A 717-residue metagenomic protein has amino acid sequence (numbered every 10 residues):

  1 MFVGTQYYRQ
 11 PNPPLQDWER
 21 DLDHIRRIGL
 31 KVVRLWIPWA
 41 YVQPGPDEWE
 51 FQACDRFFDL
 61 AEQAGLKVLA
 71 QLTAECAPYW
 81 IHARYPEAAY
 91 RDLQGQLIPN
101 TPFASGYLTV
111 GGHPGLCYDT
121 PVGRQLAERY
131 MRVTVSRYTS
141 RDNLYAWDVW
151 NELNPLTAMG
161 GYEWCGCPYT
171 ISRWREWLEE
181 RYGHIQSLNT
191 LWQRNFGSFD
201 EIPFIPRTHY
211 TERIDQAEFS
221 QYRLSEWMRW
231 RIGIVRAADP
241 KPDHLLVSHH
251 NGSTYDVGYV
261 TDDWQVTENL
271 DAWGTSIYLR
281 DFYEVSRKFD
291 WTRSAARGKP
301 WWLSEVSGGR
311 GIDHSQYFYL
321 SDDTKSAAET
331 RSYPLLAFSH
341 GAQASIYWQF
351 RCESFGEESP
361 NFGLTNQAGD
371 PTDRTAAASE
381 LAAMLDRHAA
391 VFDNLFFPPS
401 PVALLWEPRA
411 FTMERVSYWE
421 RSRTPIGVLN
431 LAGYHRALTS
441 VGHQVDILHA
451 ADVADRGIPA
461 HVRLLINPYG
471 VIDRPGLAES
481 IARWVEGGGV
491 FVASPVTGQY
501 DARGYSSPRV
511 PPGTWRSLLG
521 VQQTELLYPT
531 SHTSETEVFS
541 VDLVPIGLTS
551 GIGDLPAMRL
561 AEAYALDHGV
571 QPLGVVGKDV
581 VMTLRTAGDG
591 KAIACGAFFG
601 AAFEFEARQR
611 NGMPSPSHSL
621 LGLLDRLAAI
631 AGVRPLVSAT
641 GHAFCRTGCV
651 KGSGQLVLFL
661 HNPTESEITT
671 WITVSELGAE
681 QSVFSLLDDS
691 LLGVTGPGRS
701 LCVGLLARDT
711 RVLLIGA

Functional and structural regions predicted by a protein language model:
V3-P14, W36-Q52, L108-E128, Y210-E226 (+6 more regions): The substrate-binding groove and active-site-proximal loops of carbohydrate-active enzymes, especially glycoside
T5, I25, V33, A61 (+9 more regions): Conserved, mostly hydrophobic/aromatic
N12-R27, A127-V133, T254-V266, S326-P334 (+1 more regions): Short, acidic/polar
E19-R27, V32-T101, R132-V135, R231-D239 (+1 more regions): Aromatic-lined substrate-binding rim segments of carbohydrate-active enzymes
D92-A272, S276-S286: Polysaccharide-binding and catalytic clefts of secreted carbohydrate-active enzymes
H249, Y255-G433, L527-T530, S534-E535 (+5 more regions): Hydrophobic targeting/anchoring helices
S253-G258, R436-G457: A short, well-structured beta->alpha microelement
S326, P468-A717: A conserved amphipathic helix/loop scaffold that creates a polar/acidic microenvironment used either to coordinate
